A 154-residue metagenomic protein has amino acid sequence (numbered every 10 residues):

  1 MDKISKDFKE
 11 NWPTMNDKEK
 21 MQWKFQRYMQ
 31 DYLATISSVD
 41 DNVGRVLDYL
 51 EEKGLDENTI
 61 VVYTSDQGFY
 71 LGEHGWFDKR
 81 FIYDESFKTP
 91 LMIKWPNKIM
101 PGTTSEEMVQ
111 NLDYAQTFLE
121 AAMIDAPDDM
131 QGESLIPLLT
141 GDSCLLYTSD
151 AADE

Functional and structural regions predicted by a protein language model:
M1-V109, A115, A121-D129: Active-site-proximal cap/lid insertion segments
Y114, L135: Short active-site alpha-helical segment characteristic of glycosyltransferases and processive polysaccharide synthases
Y147-A152: Conserved small/polar residues in nucleotide/adenosyl-binding loops
